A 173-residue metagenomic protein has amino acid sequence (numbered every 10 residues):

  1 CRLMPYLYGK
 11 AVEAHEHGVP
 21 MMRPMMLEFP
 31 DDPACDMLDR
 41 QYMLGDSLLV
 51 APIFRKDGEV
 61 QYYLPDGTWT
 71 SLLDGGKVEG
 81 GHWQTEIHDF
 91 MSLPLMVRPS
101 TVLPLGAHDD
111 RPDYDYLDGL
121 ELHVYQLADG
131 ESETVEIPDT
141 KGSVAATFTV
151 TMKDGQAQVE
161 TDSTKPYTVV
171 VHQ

Functional and structural regions predicted by a protein language model:
C1-P166, V171-H172: Catalytic core of carbohydrate-active enzymes
